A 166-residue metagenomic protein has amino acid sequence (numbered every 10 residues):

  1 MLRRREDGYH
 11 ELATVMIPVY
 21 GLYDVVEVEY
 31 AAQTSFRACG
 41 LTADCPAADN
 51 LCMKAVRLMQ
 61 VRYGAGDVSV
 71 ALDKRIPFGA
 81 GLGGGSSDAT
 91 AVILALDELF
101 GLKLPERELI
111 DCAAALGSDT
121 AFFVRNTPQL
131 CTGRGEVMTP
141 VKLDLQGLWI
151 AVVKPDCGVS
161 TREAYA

Functional and structural regions predicted by a protein language model:
M1-G66, G79: N-terminal beta-alpha supersecondary unit
M1-T14, P18, L102-A166: ATP-dependent small-molecule kinase catalytic core of the GHMP/sugar-kinase superfamily and closely related
V26, C52, G85, V152-V153 (+1 more regions): Residue-level signal for inorganic ion chemistry
R37-A38, L82, T161-A166: Short, charged, solvent-exposed linker or helix-capping segments at domain edges/interfaces that act as flexible hinges
C52, G81-S87, D119, G135-V137: Gly/Ser/Thr-rich beta-alpha loop segments that engage phosphate groups in nucleotides
Q60-A71, A95-A115: Phosphate-handling active-site elements
V68-G81: Short pre-catalytic strand/loop immediately N-terminal to key active-site residues, enriched for Gly-Thr
A80-E106, F122: DPxDG-like acidic metal-binding loop motif
